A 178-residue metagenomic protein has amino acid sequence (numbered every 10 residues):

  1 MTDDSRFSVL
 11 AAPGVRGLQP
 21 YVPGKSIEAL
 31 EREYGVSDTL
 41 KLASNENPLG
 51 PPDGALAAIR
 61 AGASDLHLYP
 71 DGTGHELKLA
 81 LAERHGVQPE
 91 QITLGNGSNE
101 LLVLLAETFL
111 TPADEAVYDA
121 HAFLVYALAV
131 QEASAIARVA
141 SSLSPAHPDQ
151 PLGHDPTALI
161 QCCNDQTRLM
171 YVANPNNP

Functional and structural regions predicted by a protein language model:
T2-N99, L104: N-terminal small-domain helix-loop-helix segment of the aminotransferase-like
L40, T93, E115-V117, R168: Conserved beta-strand elements of the Class I
V87, F109, C163-Q166: Glycine-rich phosphate-binding loop signature in dinucleotide/nucleotide-binding domains
N96, A120, N174: Glycine-rich, N-terminal phosphate-binding loop of Rossmann-like dinucleotide-binding domains
T108-A129: Conserved PLP-anchoring active-site segment centered on the Schiff-base-forming lysine
A120, V139-P145: Short beta->alpha connector loops at strand-helix junctions that form conserved, small/polar/Pro-enriched
E132-A137: A short helix-loop-beta submotif of the ANL/AMP-binding
L143-P178: Active-site phosphate-binding strand-loop segment of PLP-dependent enzymes
